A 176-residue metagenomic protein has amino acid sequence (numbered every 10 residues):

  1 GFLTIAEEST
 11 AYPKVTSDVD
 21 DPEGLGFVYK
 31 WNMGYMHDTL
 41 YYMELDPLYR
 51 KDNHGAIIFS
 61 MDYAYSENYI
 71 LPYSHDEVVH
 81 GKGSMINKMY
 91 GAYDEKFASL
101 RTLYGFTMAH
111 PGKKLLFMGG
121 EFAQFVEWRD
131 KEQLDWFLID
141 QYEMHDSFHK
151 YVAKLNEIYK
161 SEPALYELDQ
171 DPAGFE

Functional and structural regions predicted by a protein language model:
G1-E132, K160-E176: Conserved alpha/beta catalytic core and glycan-binding cleft of carbohydrate-active enzymes
M89-E95, F137-D146: Short, contiguous acidic/charged loop-to-helix segments that flank catalytic cores in large enzymes
I139-F175: Aromatic- and carboxylate-lined catalytic core of secreted/periplasmic carbohydrate-active enzymes
